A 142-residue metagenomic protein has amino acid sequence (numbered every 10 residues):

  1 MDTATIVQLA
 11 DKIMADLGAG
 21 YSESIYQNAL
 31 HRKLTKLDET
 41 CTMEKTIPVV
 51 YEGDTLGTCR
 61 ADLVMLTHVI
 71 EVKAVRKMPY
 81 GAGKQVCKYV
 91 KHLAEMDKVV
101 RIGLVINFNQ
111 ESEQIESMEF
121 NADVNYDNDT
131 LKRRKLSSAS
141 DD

Functional and structural regions predicted by a protein language model:
M1-A19: Interdomain/boundary linker segments immediately adjacent to catalytic/signaling cores
G18, A61-R76, Y89: Conserved catalytic cores of phosphodiester-cleaving nucleases, focusing on short active-site segments
A19-Q27: Hot-dog-fold acyl-thioester-processing enzymes
T35-G53: A short acidic/basic microdomain associated with nuclease active sites
D54-R60: A short, glycine/Asx- and small/polar-enriched loop/turn that sits immediately N-terminal to a beta-strand
K73-D129: Nucleic-acid nuclease catalytic cores
N128-D142: Non-catalytic C-terminal interaction segments of nucleic acid-processing enzymes
